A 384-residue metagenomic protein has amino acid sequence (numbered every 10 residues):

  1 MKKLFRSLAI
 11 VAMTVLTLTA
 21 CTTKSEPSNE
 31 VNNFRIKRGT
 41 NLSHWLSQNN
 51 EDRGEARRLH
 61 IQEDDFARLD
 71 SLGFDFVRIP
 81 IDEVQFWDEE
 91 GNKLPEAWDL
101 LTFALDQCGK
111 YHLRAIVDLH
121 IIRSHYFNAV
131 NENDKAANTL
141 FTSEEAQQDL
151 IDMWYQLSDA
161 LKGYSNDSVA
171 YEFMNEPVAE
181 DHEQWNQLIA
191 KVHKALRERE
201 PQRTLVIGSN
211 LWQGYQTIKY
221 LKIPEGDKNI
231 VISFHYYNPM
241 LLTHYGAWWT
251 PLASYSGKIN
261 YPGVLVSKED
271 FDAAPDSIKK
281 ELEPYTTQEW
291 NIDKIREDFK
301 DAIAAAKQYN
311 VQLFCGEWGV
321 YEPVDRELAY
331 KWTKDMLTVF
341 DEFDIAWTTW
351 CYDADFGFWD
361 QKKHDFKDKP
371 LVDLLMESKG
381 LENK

Functional and structural regions predicted by a protein language model:
M1-A9: Bacterial N-terminal signal peptides that target proteins for export
L18-A20: C-terminal motif of bacterial Sec signal peptides marking the signal peptidase cleavage site
T22-N32: Bacterial Sec signal peptide processing site at the extreme N-terminus
E30-T204, S209-T217, N229, F356 (+1 more regions): Active-site mouth of glycoside hydrolases
I36, E144-E289, R296-Y321, E342-F343: Active-site region of glycoside hydrolase catalytic domains
A115-V117, L313, W347: Hydrophobic beta-strand scaffold residues
V324-K384: Aromatic-rich peripheral "rim/lid" segments of glycoside hydrolase catalytic domains that contact and position glycan
